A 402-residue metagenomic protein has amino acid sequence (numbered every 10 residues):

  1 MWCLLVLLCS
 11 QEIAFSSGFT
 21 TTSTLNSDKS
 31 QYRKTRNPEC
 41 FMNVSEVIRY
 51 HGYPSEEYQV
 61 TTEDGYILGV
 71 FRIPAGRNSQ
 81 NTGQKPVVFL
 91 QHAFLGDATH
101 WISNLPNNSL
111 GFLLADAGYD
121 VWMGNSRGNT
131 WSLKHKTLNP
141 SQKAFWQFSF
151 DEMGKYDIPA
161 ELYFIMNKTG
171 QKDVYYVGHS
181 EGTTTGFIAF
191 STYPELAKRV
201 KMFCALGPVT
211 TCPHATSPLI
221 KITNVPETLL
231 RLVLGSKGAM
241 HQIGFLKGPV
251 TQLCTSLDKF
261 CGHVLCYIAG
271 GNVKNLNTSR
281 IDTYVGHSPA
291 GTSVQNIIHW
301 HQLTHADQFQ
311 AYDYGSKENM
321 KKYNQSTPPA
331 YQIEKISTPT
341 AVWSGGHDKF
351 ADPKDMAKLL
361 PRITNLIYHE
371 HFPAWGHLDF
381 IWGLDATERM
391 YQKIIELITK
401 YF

Functional and structural regions predicted by a protein language model:
M1-G18: Cleavable N-terminal signal peptides of Sec/SRP-targeted secreted and luminal proteins
F15-L25, N167-K172, E181-K321: Alpha/beta-hydrolase-fold enzymes
T62, I67, F71-L138: Short, surface-exposed "cap/lid" segments of acyl-processing enzymes
H92-F94, V174-T183, G345: Conserved alpha/beta-hydrolase "nucleophile elbow" surrounding the catalytic nucleophile
A144-K168: Alpha/beta-hydrolase active-site loop
I336, V342-S344, D348: Short beta-strand/loop motif that positions the catalytic acidic residue of the alpha/beta-hydrolase fold
T338, D352-P361: Short alpha-helix in the alpha/beta-hydrolase fold that links the catalytic acid
Y368-F402: Catalytic active-site module of serine/aspartate enzymes centered on a nucleophile-bearing elbow/loop
